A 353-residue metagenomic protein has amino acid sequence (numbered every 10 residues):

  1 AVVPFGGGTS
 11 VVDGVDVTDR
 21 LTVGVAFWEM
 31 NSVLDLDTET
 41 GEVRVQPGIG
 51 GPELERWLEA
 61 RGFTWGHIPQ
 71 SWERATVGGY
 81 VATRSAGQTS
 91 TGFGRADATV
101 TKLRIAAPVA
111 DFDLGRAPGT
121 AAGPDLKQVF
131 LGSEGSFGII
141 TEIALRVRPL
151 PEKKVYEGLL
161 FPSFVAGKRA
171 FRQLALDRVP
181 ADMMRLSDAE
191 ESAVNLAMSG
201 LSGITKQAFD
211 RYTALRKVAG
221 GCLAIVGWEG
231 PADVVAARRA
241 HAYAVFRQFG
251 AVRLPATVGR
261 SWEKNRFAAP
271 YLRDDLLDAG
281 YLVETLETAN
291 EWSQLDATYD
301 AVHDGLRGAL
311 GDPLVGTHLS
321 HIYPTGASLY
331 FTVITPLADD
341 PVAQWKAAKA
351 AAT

Functional and structural regions predicted by a protein language model:
A1-E29, W65: Glycine-rich N-terminal segment of FAD-binding domains in flavoprotein oxidoreductases, spanning the beta-loop-helix
F5-T9, I68-S71, A75, G316-S328: Core alpha/beta catalytic barrel or barrel-like domain that forms the active/cofactor pocket in diverse metabolic
G7-G8, W28-M30, F137, G259 (+1 more regions): Short glycine-enriched loops at secondary-structure junctions
V11-D13, R74-G78, E191-A193: Beta-rich nucleic-acid/ligand-interaction surfaces
V17-L21, Y80-T83, M198-G200: Short low-complexity, flexible loop/linker segments enriched in glycine and/or proline with clustered acidic
V23-V25, T101-I105, Q128-G132, G138-V147 (+3 more regions): Short beta-strand elements
N31-R185: FAD-binding subdomain of flavoenzyme oxidoreductases
K168-A351: C-terminal substrate-recognition/cap domain of FAD-linked oxidoreductases
